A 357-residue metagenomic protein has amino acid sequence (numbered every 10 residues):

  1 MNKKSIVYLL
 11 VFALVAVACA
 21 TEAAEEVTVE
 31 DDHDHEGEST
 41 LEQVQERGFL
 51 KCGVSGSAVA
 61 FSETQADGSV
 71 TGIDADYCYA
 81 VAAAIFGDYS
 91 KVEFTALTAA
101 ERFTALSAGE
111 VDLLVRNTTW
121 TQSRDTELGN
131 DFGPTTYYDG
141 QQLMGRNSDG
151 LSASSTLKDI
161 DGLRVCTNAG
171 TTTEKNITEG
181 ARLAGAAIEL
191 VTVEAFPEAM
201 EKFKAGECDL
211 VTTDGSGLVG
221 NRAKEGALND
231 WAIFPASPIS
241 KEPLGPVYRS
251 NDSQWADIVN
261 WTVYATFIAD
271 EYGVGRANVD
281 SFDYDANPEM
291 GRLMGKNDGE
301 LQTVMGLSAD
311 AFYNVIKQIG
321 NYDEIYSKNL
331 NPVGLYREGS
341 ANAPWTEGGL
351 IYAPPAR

Functional and structural regions predicted by a protein language model:
K3-L9: Sec-dependent signal peptide recognition, specifically the positively charged N-region followed immediately by
V15-A18: C-terminal motif of bacterial Sec signal peptides marking the signal peptidase cleavage site
A20-E22, V27-H35, D76-Y79, A83-I85 (+6 more regions): Extended ligand-binding regions for polar small-molecule ligands
V29-V115, V304-L307, Q318, G348: Extracytoplasmic small-molecule ligand-binding "clamshell" domains of the periplasmic binding protein/Venus flytrap
G37-S39, V92-T104, S152-A153, L190-A205: Short helix-initiation/N-cap motifs at beta->coil->alpha
Q45-F49, A82-S90, S107-V111, T119 (+7 more regions): Sec-exported extracytoplasmic/periplasmic mature domains
K51-A60, V70-I85, T119, D139-E201 (+2 more regions): Bilobed "Venus flytrap"/periplasmic-binding protein-like clamshell domains and structurally analogous long
Y79, A83, G87-D159, S216-S240 (+2 more regions): Acidic, polar ligand-binding/catalytic clefts
